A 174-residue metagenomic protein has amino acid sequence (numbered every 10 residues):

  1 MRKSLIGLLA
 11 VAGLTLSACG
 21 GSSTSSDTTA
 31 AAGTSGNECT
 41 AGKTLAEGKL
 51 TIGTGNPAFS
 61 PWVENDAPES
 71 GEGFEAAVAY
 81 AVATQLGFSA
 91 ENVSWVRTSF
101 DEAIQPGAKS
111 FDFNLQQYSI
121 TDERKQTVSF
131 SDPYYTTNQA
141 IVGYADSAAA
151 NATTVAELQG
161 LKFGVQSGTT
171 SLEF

Functional and structural regions predicted by a protein language model:
M1-S17: Sec-dependent bacterial lipoprotein signal peptides
L14, A31-T34: Disulfide-bonded cysteine motifs in exported proteins
L16-T29: Bacterial lipoprotein signal-peptidase II cleavage site
G21, S35, T170-F174: Ligand-binding clefts/hinges and TM-proximal coupling segments of bilobed small-molecule sensing domains
G33-C39, L45-N114: Extracytoplasmic small-molecule ligand-binding "clamshell" domains of the periplasmic binding protein/Venus flytrap
I52, P57-F59, G71-Q85, S119 (+1 more regions): Bilobed "Venus flytrap"/periplasmic-binding protein-like clamshell domains and structurally analogous long
V93-E157: Acidic, polar ligand-binding/catalytic clefts
